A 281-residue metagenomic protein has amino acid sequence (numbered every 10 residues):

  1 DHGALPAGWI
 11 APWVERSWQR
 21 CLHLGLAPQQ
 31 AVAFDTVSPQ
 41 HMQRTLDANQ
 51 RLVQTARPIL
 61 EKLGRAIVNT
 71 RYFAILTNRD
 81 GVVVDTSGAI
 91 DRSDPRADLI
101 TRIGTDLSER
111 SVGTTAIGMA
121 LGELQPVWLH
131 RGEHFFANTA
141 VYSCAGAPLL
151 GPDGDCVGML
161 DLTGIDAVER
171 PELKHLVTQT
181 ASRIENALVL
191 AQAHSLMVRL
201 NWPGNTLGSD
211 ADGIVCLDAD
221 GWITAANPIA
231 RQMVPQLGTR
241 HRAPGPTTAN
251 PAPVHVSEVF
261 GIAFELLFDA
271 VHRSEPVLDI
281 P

Functional and structural regions predicted by a protein language model:
P39-N69, F73-A74, N78-G132: Regulatory sensory and allosteric helical modules in signal-transduction proteins and certain transcription factors
D47-T55, M119, L176, T180-T206: Short, charged amphipathic alpha-helical "coupling" segments at sensory-output junctions in signaling proteins
A56-I75, L190-V234: Sensory modules in modular signal-transduction proteins
V83-A116, L176-A181, S209-I280: PAS-family sensory domains
T86, G158-M159: Short glycine-/small-residue motifs
N138-P148, V277, P281: A short beta-strand signature within small-molecule sensing/ligand-binding domains used in signal transduction
L150-D155: Flexible loop/coil segments at beta-strand boundaries within sensory signal-transduction domains
M159-V168: Short beta-strand-to-loop transition segments that serve as allosteric relay/switch motifs in sensory/regulatory domains
